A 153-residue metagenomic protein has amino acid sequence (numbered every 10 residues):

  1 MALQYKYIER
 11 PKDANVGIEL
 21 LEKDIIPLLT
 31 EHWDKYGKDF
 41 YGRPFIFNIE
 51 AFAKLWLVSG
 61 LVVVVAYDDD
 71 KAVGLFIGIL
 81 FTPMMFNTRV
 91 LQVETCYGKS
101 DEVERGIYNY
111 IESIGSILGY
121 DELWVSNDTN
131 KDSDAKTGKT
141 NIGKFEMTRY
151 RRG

Functional and structural regions predicted by a protein language model:
M1-A14, M84, S116, W124-G153: Terminal substrate-recognition subdomain of acyl/acetyltransferases
M1-I46: Short amphipathic alpha-helix that is part of the acyltransferase structural core
Y5, V64-A66, I107, L123: Hydrophobic beta-strand residues in large extracellular and virion-surface proteins
W33, W56-L57, G115: A generic structural signal for well-ordered alpha-helical segments
Y41-G60: Active-site rim helix/loop that mediates acceptor-substrate recognition in acyltransferases
V58, V63, Y67-S100: Conserved donor-binding loop and adjoining core beta-sheet/short helix segment in diverse acyl/aminoacyl transferases
T88-T140: Acyl-donor binding region in acyl/amide transferases
